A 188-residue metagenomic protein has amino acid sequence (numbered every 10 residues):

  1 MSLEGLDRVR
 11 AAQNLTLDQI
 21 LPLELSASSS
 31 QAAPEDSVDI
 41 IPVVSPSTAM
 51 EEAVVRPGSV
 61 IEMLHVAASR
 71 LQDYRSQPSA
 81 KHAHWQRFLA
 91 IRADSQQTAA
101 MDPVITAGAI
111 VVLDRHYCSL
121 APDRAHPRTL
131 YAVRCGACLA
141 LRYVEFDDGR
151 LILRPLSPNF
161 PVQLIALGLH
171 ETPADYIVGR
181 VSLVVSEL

Functional and structural regions predicted by a protein language model:
S2-Q19: DNA major-groove recognition helix of helix-turn-helix/homeodomain DNA-binding modules
E4-L6, L71, C138: General helical secondary-structure elements
R8, S37-I40, F160: Short linear motifs in intrinsically disordered/low-complexity regions
N14, Q19-A107, C118-L120, E187-L188: Short, positionally conserved secondary-structure boundary motifs
W85-L188: Acidic/glycine-rich C-terminal interaction modules and beta/coil loop segments that lie outside canonical DNA-binding
